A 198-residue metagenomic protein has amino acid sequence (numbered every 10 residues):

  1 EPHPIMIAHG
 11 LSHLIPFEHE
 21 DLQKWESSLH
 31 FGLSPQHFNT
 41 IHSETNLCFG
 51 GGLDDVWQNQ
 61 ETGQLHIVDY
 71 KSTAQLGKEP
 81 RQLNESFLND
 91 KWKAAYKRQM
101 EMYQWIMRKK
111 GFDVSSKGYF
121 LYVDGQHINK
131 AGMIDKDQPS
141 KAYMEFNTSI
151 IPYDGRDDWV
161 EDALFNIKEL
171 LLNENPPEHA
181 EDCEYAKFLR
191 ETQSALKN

Functional and structural regions predicted by a protein language model:
E1-E61, T192-N198: Metal-dependent nuclease catalytic cores that hydrolyze phosphodiester bonds in DNA/RNA, characterized by
A8, D55, H66, M102-K109 (+1 more regions): Residue-level signal for well-ordered alpha-helical scaffold segments within enzymatic catalytic domains
H42, N46, S86-K97, N173-P176: Short, charged/polar micro-motifs that form catalytic or ligand-binding hotspots
C48-G50, G63-L65, K141-T148: Short, mixed charged/polar active-site loops that provide acid/base catalysis or chelate metal/phosphate cofactors
G51-S86, Y103: Conserved catalytic cores of phosphodiester-cleaving nucleases, focusing on short active-site segments
L76-A94, T148-Y153: Short histidine-centered catalytic/ligand-binding loop motif
L88-G118: Metal-dependent nuclease catalytic cores in nucleic-acid-processing enzymes, especially RNase H-like/related
I106-N198: Metal-dependent nuclease catalytic regions and adjoining charged, substrate-binding loops involved in nucleic-acid end
